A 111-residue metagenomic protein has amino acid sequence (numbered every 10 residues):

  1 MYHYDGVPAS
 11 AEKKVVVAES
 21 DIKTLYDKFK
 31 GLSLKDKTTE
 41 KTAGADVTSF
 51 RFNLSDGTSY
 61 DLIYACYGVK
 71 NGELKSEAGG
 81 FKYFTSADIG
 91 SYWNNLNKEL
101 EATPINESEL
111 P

Functional and structural regions predicted by a protein language model:
M1-P111: Function-determining sites in protein domains
